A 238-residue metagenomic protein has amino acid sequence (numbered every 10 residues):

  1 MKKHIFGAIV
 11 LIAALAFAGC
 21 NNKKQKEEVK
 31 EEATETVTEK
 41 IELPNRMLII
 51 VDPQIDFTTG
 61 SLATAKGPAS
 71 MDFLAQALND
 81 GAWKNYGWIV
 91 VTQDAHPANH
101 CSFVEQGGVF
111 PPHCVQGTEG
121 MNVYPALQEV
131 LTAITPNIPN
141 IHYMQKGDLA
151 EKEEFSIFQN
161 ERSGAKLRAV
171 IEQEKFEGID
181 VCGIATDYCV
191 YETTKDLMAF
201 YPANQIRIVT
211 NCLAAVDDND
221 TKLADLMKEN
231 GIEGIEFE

Functional and structural regions predicted by a protein language model:
M1-H4: Positively charged n-region of N-terminal signal peptides that target proteins for export
F6-I12: Sec-dependent N-terminal signal peptides
C20-N22, K26-I49, Q54-D56, A69-W88 (+1 more regions): Active-site-adjacent betaalpha module
T58-P68: Acidic/histidine-rich helix-loop elements that form or flank divalent-metal/phosphate-binding sites at the catalytic
